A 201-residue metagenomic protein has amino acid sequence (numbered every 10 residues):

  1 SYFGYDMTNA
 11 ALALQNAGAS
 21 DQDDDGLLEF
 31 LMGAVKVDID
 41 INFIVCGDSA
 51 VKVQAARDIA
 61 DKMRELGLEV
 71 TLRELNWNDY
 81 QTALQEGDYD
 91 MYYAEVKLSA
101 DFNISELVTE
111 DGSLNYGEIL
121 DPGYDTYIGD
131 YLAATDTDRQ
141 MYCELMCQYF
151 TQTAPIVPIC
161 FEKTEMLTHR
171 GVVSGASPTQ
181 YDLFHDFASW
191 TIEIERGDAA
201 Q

Functional and structural regions predicted by a protein language model:
S1, V51-A60, A83-Q201: Detector for C-terminal structural segments
S1-D61, R196-A200: Append "and occasionally in soluble cytosolic enzymes with long acidic Gly/Pro-rich linkers
M32-A34, Q81-E86: Short glycine-biased active-site loop of nucleotidyltransferases that positions the nucleotide triphosphate and helps
D40-N42, T71, P158: A structural signal for isolated positions on well-ordered beta-strands in alpha/beta enzyme cores
V45-G47, E74-N76, F161-K163: A mature extracytoplasmic/lumenal domain signature
G67: Short glycine-rich hinge loops at helix-strand junctions in the catalytic core of two-component histidine kinases
L72-T82: Short helix-initiation/N-cap motifs at beta->coil->alpha
